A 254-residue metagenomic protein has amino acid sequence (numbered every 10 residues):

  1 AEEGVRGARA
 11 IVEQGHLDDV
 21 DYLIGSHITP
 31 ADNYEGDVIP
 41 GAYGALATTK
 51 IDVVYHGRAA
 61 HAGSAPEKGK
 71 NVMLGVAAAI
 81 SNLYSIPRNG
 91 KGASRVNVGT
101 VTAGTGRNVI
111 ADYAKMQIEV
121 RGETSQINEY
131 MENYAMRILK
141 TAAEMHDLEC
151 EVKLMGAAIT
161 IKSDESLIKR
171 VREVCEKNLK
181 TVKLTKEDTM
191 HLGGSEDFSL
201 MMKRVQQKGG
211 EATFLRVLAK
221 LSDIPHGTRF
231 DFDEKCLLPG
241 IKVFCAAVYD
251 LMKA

Functional and structural regions predicted by a protein language model:
A1-T100, T105-A111: Histidine/acidic-residue-rich, glycine-tolerant segments that coordinate divalent metal ions
M73-A254: Metal-dependent amide/peptide-bond hydrolase catalytic core, centered on the "pita-bread" metallohydrolase fold
